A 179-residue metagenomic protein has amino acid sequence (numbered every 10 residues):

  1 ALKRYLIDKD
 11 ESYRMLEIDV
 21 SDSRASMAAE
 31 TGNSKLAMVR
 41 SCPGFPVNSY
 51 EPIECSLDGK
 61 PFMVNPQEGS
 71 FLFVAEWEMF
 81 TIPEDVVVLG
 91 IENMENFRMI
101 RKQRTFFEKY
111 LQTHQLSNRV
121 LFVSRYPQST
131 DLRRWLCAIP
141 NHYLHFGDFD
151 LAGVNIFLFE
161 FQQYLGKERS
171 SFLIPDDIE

Functional and structural regions predicted by a protein language model:
A1-P140, A152, F157-E179: Nucleic-acid enzyme cleavage-core boundary/entry regions
H145: Terminal peptide-recognition signature
